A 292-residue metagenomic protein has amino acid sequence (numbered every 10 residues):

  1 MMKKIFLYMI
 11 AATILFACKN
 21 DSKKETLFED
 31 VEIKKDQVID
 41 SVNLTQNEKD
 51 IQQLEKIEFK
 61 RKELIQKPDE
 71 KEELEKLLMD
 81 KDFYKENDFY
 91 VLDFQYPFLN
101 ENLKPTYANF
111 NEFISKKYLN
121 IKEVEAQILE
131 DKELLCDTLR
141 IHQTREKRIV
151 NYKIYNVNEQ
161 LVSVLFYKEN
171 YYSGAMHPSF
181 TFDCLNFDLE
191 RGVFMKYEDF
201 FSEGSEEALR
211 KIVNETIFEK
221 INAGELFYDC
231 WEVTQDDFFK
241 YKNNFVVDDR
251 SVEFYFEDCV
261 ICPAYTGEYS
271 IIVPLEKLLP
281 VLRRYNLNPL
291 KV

Functional and structural regions predicted by a protein language model:
M1-I5, K19-D21: Positively charged n-region of N-terminal signal peptides that target proteins for export
L7-I10: Sec-dependent N-terminal signal peptides
I14-A17: C-terminal motif of bacterial Sec signal peptides marking the signal peptidase cleavage site
K19-V292: Compositionally biased intrinsically disordered regions enriched in Thr/Gly
